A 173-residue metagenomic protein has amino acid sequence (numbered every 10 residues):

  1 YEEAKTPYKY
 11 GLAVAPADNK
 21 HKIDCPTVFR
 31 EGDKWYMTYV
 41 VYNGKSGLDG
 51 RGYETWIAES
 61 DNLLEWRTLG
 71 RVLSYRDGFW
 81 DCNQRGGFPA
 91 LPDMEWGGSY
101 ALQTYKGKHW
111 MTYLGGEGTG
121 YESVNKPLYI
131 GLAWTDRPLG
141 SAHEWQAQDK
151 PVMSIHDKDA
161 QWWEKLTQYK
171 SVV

Functional and structural regions predicted by a protein language model:
Y1-G87, L91-K165: Beta-rich carbohydrate-recognition and catalytic domains
